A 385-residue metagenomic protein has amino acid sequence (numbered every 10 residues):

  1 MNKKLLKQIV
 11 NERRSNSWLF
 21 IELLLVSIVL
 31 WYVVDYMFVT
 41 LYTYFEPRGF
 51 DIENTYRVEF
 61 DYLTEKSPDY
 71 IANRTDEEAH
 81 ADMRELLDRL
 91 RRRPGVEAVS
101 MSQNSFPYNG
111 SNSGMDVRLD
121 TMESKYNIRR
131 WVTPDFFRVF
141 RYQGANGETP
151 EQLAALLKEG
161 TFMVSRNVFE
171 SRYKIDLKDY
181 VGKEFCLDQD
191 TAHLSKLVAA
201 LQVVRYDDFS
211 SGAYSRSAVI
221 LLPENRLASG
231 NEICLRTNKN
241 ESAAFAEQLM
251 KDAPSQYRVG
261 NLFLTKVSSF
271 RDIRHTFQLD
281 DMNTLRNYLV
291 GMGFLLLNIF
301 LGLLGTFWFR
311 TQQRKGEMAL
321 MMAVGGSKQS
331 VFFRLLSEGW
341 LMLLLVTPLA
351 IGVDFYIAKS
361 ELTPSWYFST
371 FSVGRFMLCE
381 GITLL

Functional and structural regions predicted by a protein language model:
N2-K7, T40, L378-L385: C-terminal membrane-exit region of the final transmembrane helix in multipass inner-membrane proteins
K3-K7, L301-G339: Intracellular coupling helices
N11, Y257-M292, Q313, A358-L378: Membrane-helix entry/capping segments
R13-V39, D280-G316, L343-L345, L349-A350: Hydrophobic alpha-helical transmembrane segments of multi-pass inner-membrane transport and secretion
V34-S124: Membrane-proximal extracellular/periplasmic loop immediately following the first transmembrane helix
E123-S215: Hydrophobic secondary-structure segments that place a key small or acidic residue at a functional site
E159, R166-N167, D190-L285: "Rare, low-scoring activations can occur in soluble or secreted enzymes where short amphipathic helices or signal
S337-L385: Small-residue-rich transmembrane alpha-helices
